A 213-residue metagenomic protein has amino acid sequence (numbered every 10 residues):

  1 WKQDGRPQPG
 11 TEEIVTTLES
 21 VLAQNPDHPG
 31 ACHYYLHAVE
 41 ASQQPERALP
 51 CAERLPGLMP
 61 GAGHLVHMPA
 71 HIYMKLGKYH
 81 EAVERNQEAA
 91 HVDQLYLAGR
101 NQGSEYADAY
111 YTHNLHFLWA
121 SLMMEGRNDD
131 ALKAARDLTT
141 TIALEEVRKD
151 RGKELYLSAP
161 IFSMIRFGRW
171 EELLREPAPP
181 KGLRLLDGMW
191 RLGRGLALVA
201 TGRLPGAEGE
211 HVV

Functional and structural regions predicted by a protein language model:
D4, H37-A38, I72, S121 (+2 more regions): Residue-level signature for tetratricopeptide repeat
E12, P29, G63-V66, E105-D108 (+4 more regions): Start-of-helix signal in alpha-solenoid helical-repeat scaffolds, especially tetratricopeptide repeats
L22-Q24, E53-G61, V92, S104-E105 (+3 more regions): Solenoid-like repeat scaffolds
